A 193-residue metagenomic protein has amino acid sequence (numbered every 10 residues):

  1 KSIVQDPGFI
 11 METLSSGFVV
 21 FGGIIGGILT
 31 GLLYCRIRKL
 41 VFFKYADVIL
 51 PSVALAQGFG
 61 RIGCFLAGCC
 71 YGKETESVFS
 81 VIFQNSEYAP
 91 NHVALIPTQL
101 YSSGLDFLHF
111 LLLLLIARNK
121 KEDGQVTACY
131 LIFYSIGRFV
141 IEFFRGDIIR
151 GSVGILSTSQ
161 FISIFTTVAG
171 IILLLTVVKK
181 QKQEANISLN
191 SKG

Functional and structural regions predicted by a protein language model:
K1-G193: A feature for loop-to-transmembrane-helix boundaries and adjacent hydrophobic helices in multi-pass integral membrane
